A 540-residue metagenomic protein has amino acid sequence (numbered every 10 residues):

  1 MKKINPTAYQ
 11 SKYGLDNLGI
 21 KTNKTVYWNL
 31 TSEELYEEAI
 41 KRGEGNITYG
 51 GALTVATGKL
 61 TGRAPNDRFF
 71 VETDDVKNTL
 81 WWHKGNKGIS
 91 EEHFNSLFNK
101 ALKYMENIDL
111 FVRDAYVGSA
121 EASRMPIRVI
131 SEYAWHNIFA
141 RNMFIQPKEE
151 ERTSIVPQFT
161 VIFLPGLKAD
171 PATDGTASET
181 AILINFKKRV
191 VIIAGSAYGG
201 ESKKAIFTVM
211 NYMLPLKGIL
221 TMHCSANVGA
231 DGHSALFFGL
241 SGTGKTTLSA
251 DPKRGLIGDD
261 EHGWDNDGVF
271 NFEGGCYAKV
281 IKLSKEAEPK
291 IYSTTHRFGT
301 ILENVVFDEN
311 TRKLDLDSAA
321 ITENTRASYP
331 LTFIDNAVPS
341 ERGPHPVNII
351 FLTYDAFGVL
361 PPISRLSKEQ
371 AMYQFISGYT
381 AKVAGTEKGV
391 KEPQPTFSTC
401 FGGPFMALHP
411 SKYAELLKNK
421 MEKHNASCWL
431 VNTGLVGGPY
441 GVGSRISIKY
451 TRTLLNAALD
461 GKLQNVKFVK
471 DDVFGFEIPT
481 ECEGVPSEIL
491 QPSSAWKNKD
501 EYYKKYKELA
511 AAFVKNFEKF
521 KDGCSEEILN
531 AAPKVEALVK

Functional and structural regions predicted by a protein language model:
M1-T153: N-terminal accessory targeting/assembly segments
K2-G51, P215, H223-L240, D251-P252 (+3 more regions): Glycine-rich, often acidic-flanked micro-motifs that create phosphate/phosphodiester-binding or positioning elements
D75-W82, N185-V190, A194, Q394-C400: Gly-rich Lys/Arg/Thr-decorated short loops/hinges at beta-loop-alpha junctions or inter-strand turns that position
P157-M213: Charged, amphipathic alpha-helical linker segments immediately N-terminal to NTP-binding catalytic cores
K245: Conserved lysine of the Walker
L248: Hydrophobic positions on the alpha1 helix immediately C-terminal to the Walker A/P-loop
I489, S494-K540: Generic C-terminus detector
